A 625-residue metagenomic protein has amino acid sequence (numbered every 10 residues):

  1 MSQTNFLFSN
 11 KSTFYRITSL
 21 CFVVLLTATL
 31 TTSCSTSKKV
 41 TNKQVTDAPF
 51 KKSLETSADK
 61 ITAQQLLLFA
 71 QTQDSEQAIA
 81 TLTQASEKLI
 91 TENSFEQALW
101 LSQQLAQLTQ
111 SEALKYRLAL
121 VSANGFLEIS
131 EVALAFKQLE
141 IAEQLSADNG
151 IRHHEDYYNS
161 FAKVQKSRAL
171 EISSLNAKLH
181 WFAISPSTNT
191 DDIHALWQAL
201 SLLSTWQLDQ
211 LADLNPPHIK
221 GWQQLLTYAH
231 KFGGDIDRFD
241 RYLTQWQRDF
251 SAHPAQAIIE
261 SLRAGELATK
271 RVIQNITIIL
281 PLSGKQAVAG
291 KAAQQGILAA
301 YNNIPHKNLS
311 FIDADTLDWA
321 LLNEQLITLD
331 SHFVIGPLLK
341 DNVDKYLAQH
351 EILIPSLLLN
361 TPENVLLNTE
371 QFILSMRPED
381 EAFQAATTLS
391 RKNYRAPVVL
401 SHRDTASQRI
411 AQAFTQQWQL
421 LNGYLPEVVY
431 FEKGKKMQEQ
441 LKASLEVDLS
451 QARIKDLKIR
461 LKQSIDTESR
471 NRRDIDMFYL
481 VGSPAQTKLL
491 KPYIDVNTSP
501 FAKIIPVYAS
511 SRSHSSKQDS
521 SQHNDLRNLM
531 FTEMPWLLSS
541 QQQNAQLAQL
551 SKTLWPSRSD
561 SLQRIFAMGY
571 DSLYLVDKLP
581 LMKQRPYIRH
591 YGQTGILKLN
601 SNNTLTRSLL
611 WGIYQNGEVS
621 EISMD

Functional and structural regions predicted by a protein language model:
A28-K52: Bacterial Sec signal peptide processing site at the extreme N-terminus
S53-R263: Alpha-helical protein-protein interaction scaffolds
V288-A293, N303-N364, I373: Beta-alpha junction/loop-to-helix N-cap segments that form part of ligand/metal-binding clefts
I327-L339, L357-L359, A396-H402, Q451-T487 (+1 more regions): Periplasmic-binding protein-like
N364-T388, L526-P535: Short beta-strand elements at the ligand-binding edges of bilobed clamshell
L374-K433: An alpha-beta-alpha
Q451-A452, R473-D474, K491-M568: Extracellular/periplasmic periplasmic-binding protein-like sensory domains
S499, S511, L550-S620: Segments of small-molecule ligand-sensing domains
